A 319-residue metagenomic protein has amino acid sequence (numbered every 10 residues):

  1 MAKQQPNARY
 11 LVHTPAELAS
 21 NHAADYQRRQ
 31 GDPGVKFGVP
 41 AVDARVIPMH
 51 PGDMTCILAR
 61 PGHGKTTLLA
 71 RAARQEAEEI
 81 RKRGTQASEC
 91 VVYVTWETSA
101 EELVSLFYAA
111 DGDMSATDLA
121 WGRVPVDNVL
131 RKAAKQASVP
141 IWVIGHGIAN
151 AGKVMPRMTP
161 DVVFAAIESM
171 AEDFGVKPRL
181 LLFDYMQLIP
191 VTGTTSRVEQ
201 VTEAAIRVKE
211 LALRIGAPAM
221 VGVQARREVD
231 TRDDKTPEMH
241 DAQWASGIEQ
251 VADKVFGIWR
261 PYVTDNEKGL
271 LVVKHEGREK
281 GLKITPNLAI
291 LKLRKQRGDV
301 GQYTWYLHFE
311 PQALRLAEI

Functional and structural regions predicted by a protein language model:
M1, I290, G298-I319: NTP-binding/hydrolysis catalytic cores, primarily Walker-type P-loop NTPases
M1-P15: Interdomain "pre-motor" coupling segment immediately N-terminal to P-loop NTPase/helicase cores
E17-E101, H146-T285, I290, G298: P-loop NTPase motor core
F107-G112, K235-P237: Short secondary-structure boundary/capping segments
A110-A137: Phosphate-binding loop that captures ATP/GTP phosphates
G122, I144-H146: Conserved beta-strand termini and adjacent loop/short-helix elements that scaffold enzyme active sites in alpha/beta
V139-I141: Short, conserved active-site loop motifs that form the nucleotide-linked donor/cofactor pocket
L293: C-terminal anion-handling pockets and recognition modules
